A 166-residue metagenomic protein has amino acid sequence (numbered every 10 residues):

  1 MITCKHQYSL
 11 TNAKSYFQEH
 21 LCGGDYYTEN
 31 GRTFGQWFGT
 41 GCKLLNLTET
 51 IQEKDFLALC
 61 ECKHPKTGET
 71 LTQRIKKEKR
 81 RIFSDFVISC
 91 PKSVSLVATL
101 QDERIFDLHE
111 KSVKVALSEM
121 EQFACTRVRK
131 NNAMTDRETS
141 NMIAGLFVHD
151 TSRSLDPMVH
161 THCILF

Functional and structural regions predicted by a protein language model:
M1-F166: Intrinsically disordered, flexible peripheral segments
